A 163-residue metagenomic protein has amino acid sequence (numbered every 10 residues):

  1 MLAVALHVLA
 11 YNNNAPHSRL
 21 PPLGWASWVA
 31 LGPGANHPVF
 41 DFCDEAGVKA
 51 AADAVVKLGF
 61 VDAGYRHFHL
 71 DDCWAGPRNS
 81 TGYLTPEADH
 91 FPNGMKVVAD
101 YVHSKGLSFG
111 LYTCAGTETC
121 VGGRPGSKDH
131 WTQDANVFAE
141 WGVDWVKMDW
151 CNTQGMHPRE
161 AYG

Functional and structural regions predicted by a protein language model:
M1-A10: Cleavable N-terminal signal peptides of Sec/SRP-targeted secreted and luminal proteins
L2, H17, F60-D62: A generic structural signal for short, solvent-exposed coil/turn residues that cap or connect secondary-structure
Y11-P33: Boundary/entry segment of secreted carbohydrate-active catalytic domains
W25, A30-V39, A50-M156: Aromatic-lined carbohydrate-binding/catalytic grooves of carbohydrate-active enzymes
F40-D44: Short secondary-structure subsegments characteristic of cysteine-rich extracellular domains
G47: Glycine-rich anion/phosphate-binding loops
A161-G163: Catalytic-core region of carbohydrate-active enzymes that cleave or remodel glycosidic bonds
